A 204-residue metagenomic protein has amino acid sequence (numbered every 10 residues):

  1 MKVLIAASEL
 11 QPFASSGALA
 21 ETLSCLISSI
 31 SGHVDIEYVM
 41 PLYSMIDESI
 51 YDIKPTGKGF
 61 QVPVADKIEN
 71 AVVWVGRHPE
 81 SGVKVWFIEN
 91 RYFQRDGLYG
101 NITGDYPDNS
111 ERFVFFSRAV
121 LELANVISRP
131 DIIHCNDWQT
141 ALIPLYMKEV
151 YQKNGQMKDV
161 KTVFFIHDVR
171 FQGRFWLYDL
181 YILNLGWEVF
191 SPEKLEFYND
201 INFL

Functional and structural regions predicted by a protein language model:
M1-L204: Catalytic cores of nucleotide-sugar-dependent glycosyltransferases that transfer UDP/GDP/TDP-activated
